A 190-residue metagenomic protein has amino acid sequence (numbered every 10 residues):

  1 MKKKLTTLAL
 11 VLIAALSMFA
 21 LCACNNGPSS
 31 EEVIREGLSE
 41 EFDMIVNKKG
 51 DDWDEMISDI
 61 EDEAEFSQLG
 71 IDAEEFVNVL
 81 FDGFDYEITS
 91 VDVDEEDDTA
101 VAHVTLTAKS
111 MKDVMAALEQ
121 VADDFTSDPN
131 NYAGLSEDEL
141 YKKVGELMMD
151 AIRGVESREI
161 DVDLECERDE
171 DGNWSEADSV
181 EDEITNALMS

Functional and structural regions predicted by a protein language model:
M1-A9: Bacterial N-terminal signal peptides that target proteins for export
V11-I13: Repetitive helical segments and hydrophobic/amphipathic motifs
F19-A23: C-terminal motif of bacterial Sec signal peptides marking the signal peptidase cleavage site
N26-E87: Core segments of small alpha/beta cavity-forming domains
D51, K109-M111, N173-W174, E183: Primarily extracytoplasmic ectodomains and periplasmic/lumenal surface modules that are beta-strand-rich
D52-E63, D138-V144, S157-L164: Short glycine-rich, low-complexity/disordered patches
D72-Y141, L147, N186-M189: Surface-exposed, charged secondary-structure patches
D123-E139, I152-S190: Short beta-strand edge/turn micro-motifs at domain boundaries
